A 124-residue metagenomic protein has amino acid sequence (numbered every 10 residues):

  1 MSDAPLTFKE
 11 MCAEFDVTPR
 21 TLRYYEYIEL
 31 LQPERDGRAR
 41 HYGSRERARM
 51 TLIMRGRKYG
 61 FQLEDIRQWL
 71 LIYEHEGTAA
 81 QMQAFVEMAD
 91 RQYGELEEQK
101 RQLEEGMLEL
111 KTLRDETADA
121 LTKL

Functional and structural regions predicted by a protein language model:
S2-T18: Polyanion-binding surface elements
S2-T7, Q32-P33, S44-L124: Arg/Lys-rich, alpha-helical DNA-contact motif
A13, E26-Y27: Alpha-helical residues within the helix-turn-helix
T18-T21, Y27: Short coil turns linking two alpha-helices in DNA-binding domains
T21, H41, D65: Residues in the helix-turn-helix
R35-H41: Short, Lys/Arg-rich nucleic-acid/phosphate-binding segment
